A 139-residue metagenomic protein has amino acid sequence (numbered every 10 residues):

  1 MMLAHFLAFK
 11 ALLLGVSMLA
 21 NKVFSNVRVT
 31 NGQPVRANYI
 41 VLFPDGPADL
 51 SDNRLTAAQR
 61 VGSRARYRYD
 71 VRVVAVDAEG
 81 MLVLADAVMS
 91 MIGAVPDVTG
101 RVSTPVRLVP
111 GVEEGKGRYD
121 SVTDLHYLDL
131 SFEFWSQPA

Functional and structural regions predicted by a protein language model:
M1-A58, E79, V95, T99-V102: Small/polar-rich, solvent-exposed N-terminal microdomains that initiate assembly or binding
R36, Q59-R66, V106: Glycine-rich, flexible loop segments associated with nucleotide phosphate handling
T56-R60, R118-Y119: Short, P/G- and charge-enriched loop/turn segments at secondary-structure junctions
V61-G80, L125-Q137: Oligomerization/assembly interface segments of phage tail-like spikes and tubes
R64, V74-V98: Extracellular/virion structural assembly segments
I92-A139: Acidic-leaning, charged glycine-interspersed low-complexity segments
